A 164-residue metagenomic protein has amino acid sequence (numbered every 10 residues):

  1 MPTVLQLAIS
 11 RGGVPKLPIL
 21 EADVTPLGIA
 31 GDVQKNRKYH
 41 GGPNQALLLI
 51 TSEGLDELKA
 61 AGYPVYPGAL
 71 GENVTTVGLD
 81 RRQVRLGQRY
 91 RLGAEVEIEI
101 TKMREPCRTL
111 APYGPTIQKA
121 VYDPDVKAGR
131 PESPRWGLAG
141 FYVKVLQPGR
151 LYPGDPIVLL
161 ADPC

Functional and structural regions predicted by a protein language model:
M1-C164: Metal-cofactor-dependent catalytic cores
